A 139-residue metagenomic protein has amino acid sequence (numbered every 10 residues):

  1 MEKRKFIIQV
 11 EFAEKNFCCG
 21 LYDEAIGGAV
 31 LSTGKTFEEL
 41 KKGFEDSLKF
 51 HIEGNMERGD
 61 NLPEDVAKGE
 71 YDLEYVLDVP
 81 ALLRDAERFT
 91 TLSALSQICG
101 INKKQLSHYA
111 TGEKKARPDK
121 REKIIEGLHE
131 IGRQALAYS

Functional and structural regions predicted by a protein language model:
M1-D60, E64: DNA-contacting interfaces and partner/effector-binding or oligomerization modules in DNA-centric proteins
M1-K5, D46-K104, H108-A110, K114 (+2 more regions): Short, charged, surface-exposed hinge/linker loops at domain edges that act as mobile lids or interdomain connectors
K42, H108, E126: DNA-binding alpha-helical recognition surfaces that contact promoter or target DNA
P118-A137: DNA major-groove recognition helix of helix-turn-helix/homeodomain DNA-binding modules
